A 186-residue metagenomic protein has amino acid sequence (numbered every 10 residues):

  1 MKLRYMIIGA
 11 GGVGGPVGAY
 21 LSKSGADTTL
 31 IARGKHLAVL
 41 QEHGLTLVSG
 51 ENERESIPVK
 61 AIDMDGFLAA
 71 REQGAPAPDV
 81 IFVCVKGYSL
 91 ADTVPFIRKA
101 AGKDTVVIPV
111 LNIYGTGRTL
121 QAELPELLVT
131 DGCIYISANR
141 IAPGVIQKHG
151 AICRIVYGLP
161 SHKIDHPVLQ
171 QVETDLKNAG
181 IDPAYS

Functional and structural regions predicted by a protein language model:
M1-N52: NAD(P)+-binding Rossmann beta1-loop-alpha1 motif at the extreme N-terminus of oxidoreductases
K2-R4, D79, C153: Nucleotide donor/acceptor-binding cores
D27, T46, K60, V106 (+2 more regions): Conserved beta-strand segments of alpha/beta enzyme cores
A32, E51, D63-D65, L111 (+3 more regions): Residues at the C-termini of beta-strands that transition into short coil/loop
H36-V39, T116-R118, D165-P167: Short, charged/polar "capping" segments at the starts of alpha-helices and the immediately preceding loops
I57-V145: Rossmann-like NAD(P)(H) cofactor-binding subdomain of soluble oxidoreductases
K99-A100, E123-L128, I141-S186: Internal alpha-helical scaffold of NAD(P)-dependent oxidoreductase catalytic cores
